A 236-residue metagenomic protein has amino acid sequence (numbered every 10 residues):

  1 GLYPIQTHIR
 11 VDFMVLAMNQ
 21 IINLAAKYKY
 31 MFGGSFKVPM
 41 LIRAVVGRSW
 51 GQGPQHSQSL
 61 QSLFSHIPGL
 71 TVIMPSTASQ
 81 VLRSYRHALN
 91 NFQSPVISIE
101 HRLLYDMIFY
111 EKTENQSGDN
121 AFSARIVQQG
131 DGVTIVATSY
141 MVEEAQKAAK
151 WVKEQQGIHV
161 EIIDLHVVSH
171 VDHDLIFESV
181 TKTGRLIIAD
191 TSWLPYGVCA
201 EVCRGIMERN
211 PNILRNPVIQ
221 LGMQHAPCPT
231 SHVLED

Functional and structural regions predicted by a protein language model:
L2-E144, V160, G205: Conserved thiamine diphosphate
S35-V38, S49, R102-D236: Thiamine diphosphate
